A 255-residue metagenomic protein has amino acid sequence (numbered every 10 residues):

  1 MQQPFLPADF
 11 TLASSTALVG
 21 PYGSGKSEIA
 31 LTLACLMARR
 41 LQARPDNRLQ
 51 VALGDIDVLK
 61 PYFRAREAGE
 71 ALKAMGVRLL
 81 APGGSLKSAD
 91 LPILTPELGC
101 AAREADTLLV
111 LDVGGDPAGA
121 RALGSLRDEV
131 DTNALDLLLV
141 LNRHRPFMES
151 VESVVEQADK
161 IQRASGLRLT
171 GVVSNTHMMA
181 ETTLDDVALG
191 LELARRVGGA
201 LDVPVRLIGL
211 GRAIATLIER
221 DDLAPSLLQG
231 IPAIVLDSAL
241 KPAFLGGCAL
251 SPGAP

Functional and structural regions predicted by a protein language model:
L6-A13: Phosphate-binding P-loop
L18: Hydrophobic anchor at the beta1->P-loop junction of P-loop NTPases
Y22: The conserved Walker
K26: Conserved lysine of the Walker
I29, L33: Hydrophobic positions on the alpha1 helix immediately C-terminal to the Walker A/P-loop
L36-D90, E97: N-terminal phosphate/diphosphate-binding loop that engages ATP/GTP or pyrophosphate donors across diverse enzyme folds
P82-K87, D106-A122: Switch II (G3) loop of P-loop NTPases
P117-L228: Conserved catalytic-core segment of NTP-binding enzymes
